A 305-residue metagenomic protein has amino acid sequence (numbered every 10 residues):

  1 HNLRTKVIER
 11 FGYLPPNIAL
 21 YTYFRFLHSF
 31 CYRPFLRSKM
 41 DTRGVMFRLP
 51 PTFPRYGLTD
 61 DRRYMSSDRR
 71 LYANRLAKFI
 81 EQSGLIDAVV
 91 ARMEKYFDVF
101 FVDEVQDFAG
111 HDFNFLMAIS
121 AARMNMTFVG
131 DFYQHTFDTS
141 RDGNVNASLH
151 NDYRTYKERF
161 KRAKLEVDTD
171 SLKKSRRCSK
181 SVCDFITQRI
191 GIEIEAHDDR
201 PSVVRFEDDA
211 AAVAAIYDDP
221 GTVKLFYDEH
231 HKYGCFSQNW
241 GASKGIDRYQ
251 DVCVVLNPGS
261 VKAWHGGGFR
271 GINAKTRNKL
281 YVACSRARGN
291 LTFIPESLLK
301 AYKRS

Functional and structural regions predicted by a protein language model:
H1-S305: The feature marks helicase ATPase cores and/or their adjacent C-terminal helical subdomains in SF1/SF2/AAA+ helicases
